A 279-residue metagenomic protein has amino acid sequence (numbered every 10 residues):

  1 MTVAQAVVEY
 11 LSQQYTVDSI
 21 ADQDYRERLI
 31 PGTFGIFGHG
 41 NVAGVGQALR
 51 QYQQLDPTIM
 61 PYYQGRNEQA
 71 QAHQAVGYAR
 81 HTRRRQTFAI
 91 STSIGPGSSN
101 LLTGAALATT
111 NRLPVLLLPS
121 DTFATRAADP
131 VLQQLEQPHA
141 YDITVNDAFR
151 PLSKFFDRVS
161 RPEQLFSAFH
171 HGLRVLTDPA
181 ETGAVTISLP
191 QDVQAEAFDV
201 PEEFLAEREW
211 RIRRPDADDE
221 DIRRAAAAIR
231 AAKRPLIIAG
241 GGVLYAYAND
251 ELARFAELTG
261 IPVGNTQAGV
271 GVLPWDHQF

Functional and structural regions predicted by a protein language model:
M1-F279: N-terminal alpha/beta PP-like core and its mobile active-site loop of ThDP/TPP-dependent enzymes
